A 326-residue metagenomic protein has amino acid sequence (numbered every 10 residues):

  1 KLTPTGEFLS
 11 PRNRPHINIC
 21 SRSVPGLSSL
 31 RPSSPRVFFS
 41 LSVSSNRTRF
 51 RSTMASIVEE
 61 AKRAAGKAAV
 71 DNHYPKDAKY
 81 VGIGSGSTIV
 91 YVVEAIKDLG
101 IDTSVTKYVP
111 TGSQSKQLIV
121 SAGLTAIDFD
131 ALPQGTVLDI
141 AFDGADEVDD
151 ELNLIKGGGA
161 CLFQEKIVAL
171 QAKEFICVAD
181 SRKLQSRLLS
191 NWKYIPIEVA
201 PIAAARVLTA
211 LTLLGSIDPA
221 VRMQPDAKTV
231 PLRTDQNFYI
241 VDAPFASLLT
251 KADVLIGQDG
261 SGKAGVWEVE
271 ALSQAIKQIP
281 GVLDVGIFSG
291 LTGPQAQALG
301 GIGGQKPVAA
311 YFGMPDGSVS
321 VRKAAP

Functional and structural regions predicted by a protein language model:
L2, F8: Cationic, low-complexity basic patches in intrinsically disordered or flexible, solvent-exposed regions
R14, F38, R47-A141, D146-N153: N-terminal glycine-/serine-/threonine-rich phosphate-binding loop
L27, P75-A78, L99-D102, L291-G303: Alpha-helix termini
S33: Short polybasic linear motifs
A55-A64, Q117-P326: Conserved phosphate- and dinucleotide-binding cores of soluble alpha/beta proteins, encompassing both enzyme active
